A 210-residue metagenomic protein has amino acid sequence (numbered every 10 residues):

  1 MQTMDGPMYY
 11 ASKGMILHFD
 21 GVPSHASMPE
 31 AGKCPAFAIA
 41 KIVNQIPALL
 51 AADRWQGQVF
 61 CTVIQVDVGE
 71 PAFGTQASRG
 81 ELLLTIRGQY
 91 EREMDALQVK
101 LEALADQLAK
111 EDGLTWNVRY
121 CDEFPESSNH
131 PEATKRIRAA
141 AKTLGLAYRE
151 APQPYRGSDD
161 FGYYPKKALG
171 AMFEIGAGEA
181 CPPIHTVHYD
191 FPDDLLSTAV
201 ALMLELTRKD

Functional and structural regions predicted by a protein language model:
M1-A77, Y155-S158: Histidine/acidic-residue-rich, glycine-tolerant segments that coordinate divalent metal ions
H18-V22, F37, K41, A103 (+1 more regions): N-terminal hydrophobic/helix-forming segments and targeting peptides
H25, I39, L84, I137 (+2 more regions): Divalent metal-coordination and catalytic microenvironments
F37-L49, A96-K110, E132-A140: Histidine/acidic residue-rich metal-binding segments in metalloenzymes
L50-F60, L108-R119, A147-P154: Flexible, glycine/charged-enriched surface loops at secondary-structure junctions
T62-G69, W116-R138, P152-G162, H188 (+1 more regions): A short beta-alpha structural unit
Q65, F73-V118: Oxyanion-binding "anion nests"
R149-T207: Zn-dependent metallopeptidase/amidohydrolase metal-coordination segment
